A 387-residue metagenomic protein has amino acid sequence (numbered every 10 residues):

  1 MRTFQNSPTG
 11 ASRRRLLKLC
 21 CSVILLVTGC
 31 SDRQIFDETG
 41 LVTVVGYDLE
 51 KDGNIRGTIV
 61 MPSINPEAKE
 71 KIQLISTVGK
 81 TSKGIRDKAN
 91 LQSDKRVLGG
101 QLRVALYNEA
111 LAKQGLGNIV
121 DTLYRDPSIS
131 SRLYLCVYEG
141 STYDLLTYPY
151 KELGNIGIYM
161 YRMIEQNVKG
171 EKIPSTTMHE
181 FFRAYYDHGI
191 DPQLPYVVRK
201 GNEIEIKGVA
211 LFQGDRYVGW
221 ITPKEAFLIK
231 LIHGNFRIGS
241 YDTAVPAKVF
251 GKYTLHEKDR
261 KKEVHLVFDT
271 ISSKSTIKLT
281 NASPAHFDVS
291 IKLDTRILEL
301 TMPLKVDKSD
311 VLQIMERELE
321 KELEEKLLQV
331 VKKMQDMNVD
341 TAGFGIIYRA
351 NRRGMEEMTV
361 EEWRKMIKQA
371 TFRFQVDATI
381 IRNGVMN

Functional and structural regions predicted by a protein language model:
R2, G10-N387: Membrane-proximal alpha-helical signals and transmembrane carboxylates
